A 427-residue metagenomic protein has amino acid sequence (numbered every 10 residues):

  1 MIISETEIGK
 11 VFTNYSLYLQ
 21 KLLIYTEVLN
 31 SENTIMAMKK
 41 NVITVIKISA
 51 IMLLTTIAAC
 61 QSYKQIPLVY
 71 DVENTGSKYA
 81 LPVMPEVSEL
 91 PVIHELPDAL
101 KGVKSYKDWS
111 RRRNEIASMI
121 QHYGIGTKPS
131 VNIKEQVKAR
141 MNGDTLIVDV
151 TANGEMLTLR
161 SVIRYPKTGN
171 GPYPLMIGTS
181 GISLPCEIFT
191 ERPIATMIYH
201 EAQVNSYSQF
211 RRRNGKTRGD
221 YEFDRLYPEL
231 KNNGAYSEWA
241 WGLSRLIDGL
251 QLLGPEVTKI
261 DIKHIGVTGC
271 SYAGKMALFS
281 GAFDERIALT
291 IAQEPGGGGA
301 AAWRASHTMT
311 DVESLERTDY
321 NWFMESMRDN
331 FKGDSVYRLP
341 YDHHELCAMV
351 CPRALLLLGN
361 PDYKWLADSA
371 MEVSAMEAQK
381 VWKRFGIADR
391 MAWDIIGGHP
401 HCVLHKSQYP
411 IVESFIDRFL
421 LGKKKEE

Functional and structural regions predicted by a protein language model:
I57-A59: C-terminal motif of bacterial Sec signal peptides marking the signal peptidase cleavage site
Y63-I125: N-terminal pre-domain segments of enzymes
T127-G169: N-terminal cap/lid segment of alpha/beta-hydrolase-fold proteins
G178-P255, G296-G299, W303-A305: Cap/lid segment of the alpha/beta-hydrolase catalytic domain
D248-M309: Primarily recognizes the serine-hydrolase "nucleophile elbow" in alpha/beta-hydrolase and SGNH/GDSL folds
A292-L346, A367, M371-A375, K383-A388: Mobile cap/lid helix-loop segments that gate and shape the active-site cleft of serine hydrolases
C351, L357-L366: Conserved strand-to-loop "acid loop" that flanks and positions the catalytic carboxylate
M376-E377, V381-E427: C-terminal catalytic histidine-bearing segment of alpha/beta-hydrolase fold enzymes
